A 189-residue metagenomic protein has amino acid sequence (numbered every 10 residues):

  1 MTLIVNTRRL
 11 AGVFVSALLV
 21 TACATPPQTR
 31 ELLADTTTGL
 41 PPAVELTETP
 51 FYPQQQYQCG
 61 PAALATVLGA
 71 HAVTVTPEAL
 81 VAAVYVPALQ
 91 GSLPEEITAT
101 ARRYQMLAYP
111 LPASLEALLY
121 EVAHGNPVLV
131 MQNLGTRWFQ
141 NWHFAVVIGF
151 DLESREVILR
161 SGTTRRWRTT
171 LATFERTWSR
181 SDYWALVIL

Functional and structural regions predicted by a protein language model:
L3, A22-Q90, L115, L134-T136 (+1 more regions): Active-site-adjacent structural segments surrounding the nucleophilic cysteine of cysteine proteases and isopeptidases
L3-A11: Twin-arginine (Tat) signal peptide motif
A11-T21: Bacterial N-terminal signal peptides
A24-D35, D151-L189: Noncatalytic regulatory segments and standalone regulatory/sensor domains
T66, A99, L119-Y120: Surface-exposed charge patches
L80-E116: Mid-chain, structured segments of secreted extracytoplasmic proteins
L107, L111-R160: Active-site-adjacent substructure of cysteine-protease-like catalytic cores
